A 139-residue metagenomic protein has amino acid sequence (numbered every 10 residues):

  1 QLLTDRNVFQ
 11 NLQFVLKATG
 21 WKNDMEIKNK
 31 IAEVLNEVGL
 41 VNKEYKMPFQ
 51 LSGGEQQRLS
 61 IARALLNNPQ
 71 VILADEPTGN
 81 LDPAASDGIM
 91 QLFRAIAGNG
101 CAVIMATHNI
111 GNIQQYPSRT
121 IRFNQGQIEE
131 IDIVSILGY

Functional and structural regions predicted by a protein language model:
R6-F14: Short coil-to-helix segment of the ABC ATPase nucleotide-binding domain corresponding to the Q-loop/switch region
M47-L51, E55: Conserved ABC ATPase signature
I61: Hydrophobic anchor residue at the start of the ABC signature
L66-Q70: A short, proline-enriched helix->beta-strand linker immediately N-terminal to the Walker B motif in ABC-type P-loop
I72-D75: Catalytic Walker B motif of ABC-type/P-loop ATPase nucleotide-binding domains
P83-A85: Helix N-cap at the start of a conserved alpha-helix in ABC-type nucleotide-binding domains
T107-H108: H-loop/switch region of ABC-family ATPase nucleotide-binding domains
